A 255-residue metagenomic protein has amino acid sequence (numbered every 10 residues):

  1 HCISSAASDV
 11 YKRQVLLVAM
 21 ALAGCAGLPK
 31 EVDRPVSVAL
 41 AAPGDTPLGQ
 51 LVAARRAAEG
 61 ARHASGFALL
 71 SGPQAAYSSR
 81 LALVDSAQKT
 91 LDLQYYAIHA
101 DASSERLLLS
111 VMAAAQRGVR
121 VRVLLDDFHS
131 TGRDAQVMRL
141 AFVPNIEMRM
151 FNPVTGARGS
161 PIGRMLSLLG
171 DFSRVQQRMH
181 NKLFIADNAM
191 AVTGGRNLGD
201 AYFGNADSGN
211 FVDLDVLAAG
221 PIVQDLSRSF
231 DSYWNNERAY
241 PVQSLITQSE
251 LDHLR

Functional and structural regions predicted by a protein language model:
H1-Q14: Single conserved hydrophobic/aromatic residue that forms the stacking wall/gate of nucleotide- or nucleobase-binding
L16-V18: Hydrophobic helical h-region of N-terminal Sec-dependent signal peptides in bacterial secretory/periplasmic proteins
A21-G24: C-terminal motif of bacterial Sec signal peptides marking the signal peptidase cleavage site
A26-P29: Bacterial signal peptide processing site
V32-V38: Alpha-helical transmembrane signal-anchor/signal-peptide segments
A42, L48, R56-T90, A97-R255: HKD-type phospholipase D/PLD-like phosphodiesterase module
